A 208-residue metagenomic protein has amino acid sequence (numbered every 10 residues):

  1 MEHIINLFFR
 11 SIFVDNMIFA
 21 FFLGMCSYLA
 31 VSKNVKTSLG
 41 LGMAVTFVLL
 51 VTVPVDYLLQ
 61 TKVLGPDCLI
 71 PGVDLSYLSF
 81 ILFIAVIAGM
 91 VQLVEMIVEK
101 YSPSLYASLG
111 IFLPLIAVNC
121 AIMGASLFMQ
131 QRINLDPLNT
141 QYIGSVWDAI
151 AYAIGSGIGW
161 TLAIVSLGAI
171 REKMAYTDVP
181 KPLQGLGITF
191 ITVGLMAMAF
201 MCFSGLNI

Functional and structural regions predicted by a protein language model:
N6-F19, V73-I87, I150-A163: Structural signature of hydrophobic alpha-helical transmembrane segments
N6-F47: Juxtamembrane transmembrane-helix termini in multi-pass membrane transport proteins
F22-A30, E95-Y101, F112-L113, C120-N139: Generic transmembrane alpha-helix signature in multi-pass membrane proteins, especially transporters/channels
L23-S27, V45-V51, I84-L93, V118-A125 (+2 more regions): Hydrophobic core segments of alpha-helical transmembrane domains in multi-pass membrane transport and ion-translocation
L23-T37, V91-L105, L167-D178: C-terminal ends of transmembrane helices
T37-F47, L78-F83, L105-I116, P182-I188: Cytoplasmic-side transmembrane-helix entry/capping segments in multi-pass membrane proteins
T61-L109: Ordered, amphipathic secondary-structure segments that act as subunit-interaction surfaces in large macromolecular
E172-F190: Interfacial loop-to-transmembrane junctions
